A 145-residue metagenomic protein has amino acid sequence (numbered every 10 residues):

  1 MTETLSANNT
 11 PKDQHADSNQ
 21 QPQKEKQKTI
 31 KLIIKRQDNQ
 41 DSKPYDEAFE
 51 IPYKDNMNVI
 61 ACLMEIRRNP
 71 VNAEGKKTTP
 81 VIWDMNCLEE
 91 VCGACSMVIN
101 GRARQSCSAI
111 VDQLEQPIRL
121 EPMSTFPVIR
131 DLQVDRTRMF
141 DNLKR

Functional and structural regions predicted by a protein language model:
T2-R145: Signature of N-terminal electron-transfer/Fe-S-associated modules in redox systems
